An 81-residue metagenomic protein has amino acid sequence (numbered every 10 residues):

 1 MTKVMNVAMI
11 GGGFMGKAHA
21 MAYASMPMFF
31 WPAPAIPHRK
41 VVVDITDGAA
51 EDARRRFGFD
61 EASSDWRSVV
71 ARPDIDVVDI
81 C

Functional and structural regions predicted by a protein language model:
M1-C81: N-terminal glycine-/serine-/threonine-rich beta1-alpha1-beta2 phosphate-ribose binding loop of Rossmann-like
